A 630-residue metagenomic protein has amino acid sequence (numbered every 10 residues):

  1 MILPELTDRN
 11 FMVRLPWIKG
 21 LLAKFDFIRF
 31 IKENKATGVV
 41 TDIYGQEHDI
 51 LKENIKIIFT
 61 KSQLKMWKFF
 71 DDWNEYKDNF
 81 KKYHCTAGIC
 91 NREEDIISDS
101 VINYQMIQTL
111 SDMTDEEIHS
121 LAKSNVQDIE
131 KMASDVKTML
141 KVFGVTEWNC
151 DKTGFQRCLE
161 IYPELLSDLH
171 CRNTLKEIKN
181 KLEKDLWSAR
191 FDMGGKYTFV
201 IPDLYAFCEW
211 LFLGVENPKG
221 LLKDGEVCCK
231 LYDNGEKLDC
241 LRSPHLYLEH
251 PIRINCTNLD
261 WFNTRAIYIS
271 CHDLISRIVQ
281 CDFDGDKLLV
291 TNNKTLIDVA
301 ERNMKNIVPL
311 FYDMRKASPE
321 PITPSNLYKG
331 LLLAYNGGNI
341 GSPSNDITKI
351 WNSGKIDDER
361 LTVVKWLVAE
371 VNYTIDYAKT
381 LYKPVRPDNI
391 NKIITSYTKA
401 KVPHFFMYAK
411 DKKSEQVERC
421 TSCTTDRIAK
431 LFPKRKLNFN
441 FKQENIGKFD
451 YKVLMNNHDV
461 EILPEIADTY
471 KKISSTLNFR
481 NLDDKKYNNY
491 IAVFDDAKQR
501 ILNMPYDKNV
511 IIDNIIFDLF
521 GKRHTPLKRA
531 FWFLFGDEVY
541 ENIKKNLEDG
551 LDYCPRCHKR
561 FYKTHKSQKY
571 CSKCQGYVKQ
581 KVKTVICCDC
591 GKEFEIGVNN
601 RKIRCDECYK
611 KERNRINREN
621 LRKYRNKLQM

Functional and structural regions predicted by a protein language model:
M1-Q280, K287, N293-R560, T564-K573 (+3 more regions): Beta-strand-enriched accessory nucleic-acid recognition/scaffold domains that flank the catalytic cores of large
E548-D552, Q575-V585, K610-M630: Secondary-structure boundary/linker elements at domain or insertion junctions
Q568, K602, C608-K611, R615: Interfaces that engage single-stranded nucleic acids at replication/repair/recombination sites
